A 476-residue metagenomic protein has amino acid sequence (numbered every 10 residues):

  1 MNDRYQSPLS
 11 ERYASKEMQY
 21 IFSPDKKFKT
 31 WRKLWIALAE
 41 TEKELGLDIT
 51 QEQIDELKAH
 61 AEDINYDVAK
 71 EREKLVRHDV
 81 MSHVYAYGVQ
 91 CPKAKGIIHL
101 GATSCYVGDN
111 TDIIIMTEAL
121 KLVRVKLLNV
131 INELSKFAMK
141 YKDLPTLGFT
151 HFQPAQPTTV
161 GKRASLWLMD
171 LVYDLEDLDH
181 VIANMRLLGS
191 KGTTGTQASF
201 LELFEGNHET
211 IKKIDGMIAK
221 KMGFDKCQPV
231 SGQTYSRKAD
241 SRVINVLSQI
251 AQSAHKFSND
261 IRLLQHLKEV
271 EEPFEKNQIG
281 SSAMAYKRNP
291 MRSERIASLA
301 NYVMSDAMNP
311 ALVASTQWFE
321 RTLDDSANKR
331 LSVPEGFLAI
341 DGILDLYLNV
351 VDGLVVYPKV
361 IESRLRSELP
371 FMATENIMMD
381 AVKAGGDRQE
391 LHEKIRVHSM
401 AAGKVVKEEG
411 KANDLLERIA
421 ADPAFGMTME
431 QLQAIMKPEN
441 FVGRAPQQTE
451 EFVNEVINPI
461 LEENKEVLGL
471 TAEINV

Functional and structural regions predicted by a protein language model:
M1-A198, F204-A219, G280-S281, M291-R295 (+4 more regions): A helix-coil-helix interface module used to build multimeric assemblies and to scaffold catalytic/cofactor sites
Q19-S23, V68-K70, Q278-S298, E320-E335 (+4 more regions): Short beta-alpha connecting loops at secondary-structure transitions that line or flank enzyme active sites
D25, T117-L128, S135, G161 (+9 more regions): Short amphipathic alpha-helical segments with heptad-repeat character
M139-G161, E271-K287, E320-A327, D352-M372: Glycine-rich cofactor-pocket loops
D174, L178, D225, Q233-S326 (+1 more regions): Glycine-rich anion/phosphate-binding loop at the beta-strand->alpha-helix junction
G216-Q233: A short, charged helix-loop
E271, K394-A401: Active/binding-pocket-proximal capping segment
Y302-R388, K394: Long, amphipathic alpha-helical stalk/connector segments used for oligomerization, subunit docking, or mechanical
